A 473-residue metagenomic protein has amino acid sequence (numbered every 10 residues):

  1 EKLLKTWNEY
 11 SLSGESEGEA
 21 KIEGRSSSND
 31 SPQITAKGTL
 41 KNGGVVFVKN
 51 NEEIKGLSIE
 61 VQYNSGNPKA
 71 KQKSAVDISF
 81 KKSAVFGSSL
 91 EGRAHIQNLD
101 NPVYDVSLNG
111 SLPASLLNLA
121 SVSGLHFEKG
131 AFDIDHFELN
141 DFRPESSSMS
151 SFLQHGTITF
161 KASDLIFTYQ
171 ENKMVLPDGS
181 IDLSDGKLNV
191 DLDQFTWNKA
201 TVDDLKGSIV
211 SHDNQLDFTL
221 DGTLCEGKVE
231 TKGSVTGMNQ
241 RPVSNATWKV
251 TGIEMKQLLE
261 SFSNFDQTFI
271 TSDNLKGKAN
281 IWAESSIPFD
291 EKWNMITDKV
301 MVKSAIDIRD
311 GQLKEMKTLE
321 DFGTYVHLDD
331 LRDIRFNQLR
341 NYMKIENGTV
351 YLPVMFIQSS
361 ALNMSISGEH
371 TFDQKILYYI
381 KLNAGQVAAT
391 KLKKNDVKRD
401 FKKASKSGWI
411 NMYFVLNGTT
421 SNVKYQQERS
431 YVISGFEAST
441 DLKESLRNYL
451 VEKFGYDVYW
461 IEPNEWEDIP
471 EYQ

Functional and structural regions predicted by a protein language model:
E1-D77, L90-R335, L362, S367-Q473: Membrane-proximal interfacial segments on either side of biological membranes
S79, A84-F86, L90, I357: Compositionally biased, intrinsically disordered linkers/stalks adjacent to structured regions
F336-M343, G348: Generic long, charged, amphipathic alpha-helical segments
I345-L352, F356-D373: Extended serine/threonine-enriched, polar tracts that run as long, contiguous segments within proteins
